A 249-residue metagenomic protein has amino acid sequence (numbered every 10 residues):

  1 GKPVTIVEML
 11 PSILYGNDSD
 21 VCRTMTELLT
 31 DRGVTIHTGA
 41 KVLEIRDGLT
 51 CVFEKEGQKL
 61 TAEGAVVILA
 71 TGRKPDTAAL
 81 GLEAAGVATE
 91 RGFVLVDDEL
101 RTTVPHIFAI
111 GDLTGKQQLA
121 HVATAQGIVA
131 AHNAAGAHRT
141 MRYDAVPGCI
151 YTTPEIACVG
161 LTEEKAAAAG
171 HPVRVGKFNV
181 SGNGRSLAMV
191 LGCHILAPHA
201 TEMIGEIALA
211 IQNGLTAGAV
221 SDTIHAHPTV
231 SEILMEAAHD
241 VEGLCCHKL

Functional and structural regions predicted by a protein language model:
K2-D98, S181-G182: A Rossmann-like FAD-binding core segment of flavoenzymes
P11, Y15, G39, I45 (+1 more regions): Flexible, acidic loop-helix segments that line cofactor/substrate-binding pockets
S19, R23, I36, T61 (+9 more regions): Electropositive phosphate-/nucleotide-binding environments in soluble metabolic enzymes
T35-H37, F108, R174-G176: General small-molecule cofactor/ligand-binding pocket signal
E54, D112-L119, C149-I156: Short beta-strand and adjoining strand-loop segment in the mid-core of the Rossmann-like NAD(P)-dependent dehydrogenase
T61-A134, G205-A208, S221: FAD-site-proximal beta/loop scaffold in flavoenzymes
A135, V146, Y151-L249: Flexible, glycine-rich terminal cap/loop adjacent to redox cofactors in electron-transfer oxidoreductases
